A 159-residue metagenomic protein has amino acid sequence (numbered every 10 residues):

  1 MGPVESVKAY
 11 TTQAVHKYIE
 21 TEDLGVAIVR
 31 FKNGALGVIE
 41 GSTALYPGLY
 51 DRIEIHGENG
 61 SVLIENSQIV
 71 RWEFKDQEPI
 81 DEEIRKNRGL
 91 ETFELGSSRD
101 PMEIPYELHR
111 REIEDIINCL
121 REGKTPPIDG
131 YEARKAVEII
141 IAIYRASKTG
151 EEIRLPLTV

Functional and structural regions predicted by a protein language model:
M1-L36, S42-G48, Y131: Rossmann-like dinucleotide-binding domain that binds NAD(P)(H)
G2, N118-E122, K148: Residues at helix-coil transition
V26, F31, E54, E58-Y131 (+2 more regions): C-terminal glycine/acidic-rich active-site capping loop/insertion
V38-G41, I64-N66: Beta-strand scaffold of nucleotide-dependent catalytic cores
I139-T149: Short arginine-rich
